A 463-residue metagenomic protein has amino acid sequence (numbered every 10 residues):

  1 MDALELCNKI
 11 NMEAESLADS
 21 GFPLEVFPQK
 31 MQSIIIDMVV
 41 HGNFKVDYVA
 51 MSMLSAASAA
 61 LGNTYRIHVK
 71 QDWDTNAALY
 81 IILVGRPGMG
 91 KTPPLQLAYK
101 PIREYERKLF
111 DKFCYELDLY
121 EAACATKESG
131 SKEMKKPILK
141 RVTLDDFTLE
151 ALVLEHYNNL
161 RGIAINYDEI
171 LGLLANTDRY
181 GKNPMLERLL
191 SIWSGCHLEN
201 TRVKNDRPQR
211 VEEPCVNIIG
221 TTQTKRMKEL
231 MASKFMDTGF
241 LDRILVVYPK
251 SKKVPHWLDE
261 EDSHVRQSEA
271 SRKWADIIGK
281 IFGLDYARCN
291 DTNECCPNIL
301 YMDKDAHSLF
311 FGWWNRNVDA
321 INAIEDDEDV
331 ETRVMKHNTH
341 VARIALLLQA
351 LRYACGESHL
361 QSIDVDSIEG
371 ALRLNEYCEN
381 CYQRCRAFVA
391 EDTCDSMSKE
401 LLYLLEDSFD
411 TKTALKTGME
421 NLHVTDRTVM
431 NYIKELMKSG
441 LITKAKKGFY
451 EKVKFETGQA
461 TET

Functional and structural regions predicted by a protein language model:
M1-T463: Phosphate-handling catalytic cores of nucleic-acid transaction enzymes
